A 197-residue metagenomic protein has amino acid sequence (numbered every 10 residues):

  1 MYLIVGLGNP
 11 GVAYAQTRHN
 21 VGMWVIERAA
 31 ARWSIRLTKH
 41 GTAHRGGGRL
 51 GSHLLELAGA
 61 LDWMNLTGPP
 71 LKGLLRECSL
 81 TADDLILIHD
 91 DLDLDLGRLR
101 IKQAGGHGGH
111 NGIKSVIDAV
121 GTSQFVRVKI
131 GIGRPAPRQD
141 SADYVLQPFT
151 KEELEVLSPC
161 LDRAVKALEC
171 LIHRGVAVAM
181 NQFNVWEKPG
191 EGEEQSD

Functional and structural regions predicted by a protein language model:
Y2-A104, K114-V128, P135-D140, Q147 (+2 more regions): Nucleotide and nucleotide-moiety/phosphate-recognizing core
H107: Conserved TIR/SEFIR loop-to-helix hotspot centered on a Trp-containing motif with a nearby acidic residue
